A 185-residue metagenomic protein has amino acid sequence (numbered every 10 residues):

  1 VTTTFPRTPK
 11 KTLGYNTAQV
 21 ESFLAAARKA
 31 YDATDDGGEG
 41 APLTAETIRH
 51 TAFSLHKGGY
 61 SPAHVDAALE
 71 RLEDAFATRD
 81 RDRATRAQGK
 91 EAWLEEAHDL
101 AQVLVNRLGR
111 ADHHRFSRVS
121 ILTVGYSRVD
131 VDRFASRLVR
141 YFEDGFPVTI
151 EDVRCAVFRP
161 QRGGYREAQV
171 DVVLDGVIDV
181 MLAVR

Functional and structural regions predicted by a protein language model:
V1-R185: Acidic, negatively charged sequence signal that fires either on conserved catalytic/metal-binding carboxylates
